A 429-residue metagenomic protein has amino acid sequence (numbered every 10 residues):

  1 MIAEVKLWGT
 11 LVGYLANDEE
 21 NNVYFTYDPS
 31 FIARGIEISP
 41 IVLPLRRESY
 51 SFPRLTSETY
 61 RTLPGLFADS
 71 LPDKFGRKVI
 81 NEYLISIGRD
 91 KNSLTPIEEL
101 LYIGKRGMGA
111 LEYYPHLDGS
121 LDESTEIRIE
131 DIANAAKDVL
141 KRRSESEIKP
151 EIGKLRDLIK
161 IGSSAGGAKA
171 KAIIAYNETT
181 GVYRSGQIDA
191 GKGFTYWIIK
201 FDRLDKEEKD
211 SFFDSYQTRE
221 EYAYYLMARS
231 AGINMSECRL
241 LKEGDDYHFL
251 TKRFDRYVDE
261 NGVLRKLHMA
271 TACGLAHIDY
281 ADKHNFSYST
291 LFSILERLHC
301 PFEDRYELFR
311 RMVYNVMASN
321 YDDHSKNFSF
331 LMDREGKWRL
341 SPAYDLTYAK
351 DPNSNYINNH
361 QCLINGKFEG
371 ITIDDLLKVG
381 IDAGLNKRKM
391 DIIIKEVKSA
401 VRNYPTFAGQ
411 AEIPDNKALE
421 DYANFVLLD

Functional and structural regions predicted by a protein language model:
M1-S325, S329-D429: Phosphate/dinucleotide-binding and metal-coordinating scaffold of catalytic cores in nucleotide-dependent enzymes
